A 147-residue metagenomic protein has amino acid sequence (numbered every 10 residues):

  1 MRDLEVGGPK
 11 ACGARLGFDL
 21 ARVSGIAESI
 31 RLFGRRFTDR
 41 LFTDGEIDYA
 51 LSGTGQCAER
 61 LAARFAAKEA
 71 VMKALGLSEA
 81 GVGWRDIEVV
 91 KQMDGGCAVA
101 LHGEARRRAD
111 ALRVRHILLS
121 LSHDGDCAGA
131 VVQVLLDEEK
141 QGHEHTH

Functional and structural regions predicted by a protein language model:
M1-H147: Core catalytic alpha/beta fold that binds nucleotide/phospho-ligands
